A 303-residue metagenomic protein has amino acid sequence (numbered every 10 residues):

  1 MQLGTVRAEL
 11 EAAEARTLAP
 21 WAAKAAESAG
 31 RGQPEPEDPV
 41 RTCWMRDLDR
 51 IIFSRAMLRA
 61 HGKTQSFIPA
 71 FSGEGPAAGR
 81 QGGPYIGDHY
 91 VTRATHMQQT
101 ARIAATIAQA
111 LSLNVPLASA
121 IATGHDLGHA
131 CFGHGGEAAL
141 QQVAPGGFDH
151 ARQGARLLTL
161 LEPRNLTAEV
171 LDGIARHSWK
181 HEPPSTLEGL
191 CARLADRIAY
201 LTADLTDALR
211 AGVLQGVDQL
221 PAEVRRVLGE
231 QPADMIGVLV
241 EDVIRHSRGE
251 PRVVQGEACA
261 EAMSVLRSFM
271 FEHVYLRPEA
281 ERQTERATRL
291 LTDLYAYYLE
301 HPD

Functional and structural regions predicted by a protein language model:
M1-A94, Q99-I107, N114-V115, G136 (+1 more regions): Histidine-centered, transition-metal-coordinating active-site segments
S119-G124, G128, L194-A195: Short alpha-helix carrying the canonical HExxH Zn2+-binding catalytic motif
H125, A138-Q141, L209: Alpha-helix termini
L127-F132, A199: Short active-site segment of divalent metal-dependent hydrolases/proteases that encodes the spacing between
G133-P145: A glycine- and small-aliphatic-rich helix-loop capping segment at beta-alpha/alpha-beta transitions that lines
